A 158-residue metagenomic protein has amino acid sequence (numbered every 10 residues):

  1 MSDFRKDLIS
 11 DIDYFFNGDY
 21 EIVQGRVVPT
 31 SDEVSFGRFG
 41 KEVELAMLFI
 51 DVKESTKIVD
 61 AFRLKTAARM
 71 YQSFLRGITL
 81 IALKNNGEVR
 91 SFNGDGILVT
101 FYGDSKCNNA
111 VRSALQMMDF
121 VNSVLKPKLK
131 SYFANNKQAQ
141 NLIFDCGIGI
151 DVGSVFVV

Functional and structural regions predicted by a protein language model:
M1-E42: Regulatory cytosolic signal-relay segments
F4-D11, V59-A61, C107-R112, D145-G149: A broad, low-specificity signal for short, low-complexity segments enriched in glycine/proline and polar/charged
I22-V23, V27-V34, I78-I81, V99 (+2 more regions): Residue-level detector of solvent-exposed, low-hydrophobicity positions
E33-R112: Catalytic NTP-binding/metal-coordinating core of nucleotidyl cyclase/transferase enzymes
N85-N109, K126-V158: Catalytic core of nucleotidyl cyclases, primarily class III adenylyl/guanylyl cyclases
L115: Multi-pass membrane catalytic core of lipid/isoprenoid biosynthesis enzymes
M118: Nucleotide and nucleotide-moiety/phosphate-recognizing core
